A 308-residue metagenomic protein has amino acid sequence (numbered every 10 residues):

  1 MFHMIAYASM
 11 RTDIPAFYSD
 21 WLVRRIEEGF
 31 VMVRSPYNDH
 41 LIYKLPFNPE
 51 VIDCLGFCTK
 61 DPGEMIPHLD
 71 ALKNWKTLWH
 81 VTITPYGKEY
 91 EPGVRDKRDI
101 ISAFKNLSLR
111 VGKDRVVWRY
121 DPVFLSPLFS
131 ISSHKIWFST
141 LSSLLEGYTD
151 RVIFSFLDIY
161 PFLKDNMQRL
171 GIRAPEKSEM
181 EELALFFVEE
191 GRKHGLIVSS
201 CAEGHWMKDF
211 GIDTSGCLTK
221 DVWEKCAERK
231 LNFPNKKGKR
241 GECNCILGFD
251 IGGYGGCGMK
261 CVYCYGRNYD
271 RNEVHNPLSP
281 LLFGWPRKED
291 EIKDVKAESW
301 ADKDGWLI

Functional and structural regions predicted by a protein language model:
M1-Y7, P15, N48, G211-Y254 (+2 more regions): N-terminal [4Fe-4S]-dependent radical SAM core
M1-Y90, K97-V111, D270-I308: Conserved Radical SAM active-site core
R11-D13, K60-P62, T82-Y86, D121-V123 (+2 more regions): Active-site beta-loop-alpha junctions enriched in small/polar residues
Y86-V94, P122-S132, M167-P175: Surface-exposed cleft-lining segments at the edges of enzyme active sites
D99-N166, F186-A202: Conserved C-terminal portion of the radical SAM core fold that forms the substrate/S-adenosylmethionine-binding
F162-F249: A conserved mid-domain beta-alpha-beta active-site/ligand-binding segment of alpha/beta enzyme cores
F249-Y269: Local cysteine-cluster metal-coordination motifs and their immediate loop/turn environment, predominantly Fe-S cluster
